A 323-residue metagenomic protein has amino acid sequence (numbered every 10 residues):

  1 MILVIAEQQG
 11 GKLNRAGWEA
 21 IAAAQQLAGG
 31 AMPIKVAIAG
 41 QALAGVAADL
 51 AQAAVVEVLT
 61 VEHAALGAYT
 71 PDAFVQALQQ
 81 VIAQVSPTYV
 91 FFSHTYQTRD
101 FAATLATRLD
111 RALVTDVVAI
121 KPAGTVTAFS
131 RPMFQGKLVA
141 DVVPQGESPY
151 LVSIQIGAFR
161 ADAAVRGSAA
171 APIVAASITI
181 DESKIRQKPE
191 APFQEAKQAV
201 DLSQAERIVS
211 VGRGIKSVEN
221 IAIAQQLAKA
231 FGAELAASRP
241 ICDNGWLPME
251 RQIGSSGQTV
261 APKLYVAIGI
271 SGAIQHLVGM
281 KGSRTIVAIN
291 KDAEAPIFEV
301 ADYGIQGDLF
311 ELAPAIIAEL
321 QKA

Functional and structural regions predicted by a protein language model:
M1-A323: N-terminal glycine-rich FAD/FM-binding segment characteristic of electron-transfer flavoproteins
